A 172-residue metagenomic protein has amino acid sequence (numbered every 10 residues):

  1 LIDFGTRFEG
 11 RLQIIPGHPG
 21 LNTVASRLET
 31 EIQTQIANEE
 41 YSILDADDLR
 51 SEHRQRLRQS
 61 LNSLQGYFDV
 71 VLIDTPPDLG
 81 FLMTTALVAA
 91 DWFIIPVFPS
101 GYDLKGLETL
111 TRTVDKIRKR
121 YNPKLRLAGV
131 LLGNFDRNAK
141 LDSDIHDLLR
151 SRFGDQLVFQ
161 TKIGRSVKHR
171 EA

Functional and structural regions predicted by a protein language model:
L1-I73, D78-L79: Cytosolic-facing regulatory segments adjacent to core modules
L12, A128, Q156-V158: Short, conserved active-site loop motifs that form the nucleotide-linked donor/cofactor pocket
P19-L21, S100-Y102, F135-A139, R165-K168: Conserved nucleotide-binding/hydrolysis micro-motifs of P-loop NTPases
E39, S63, M83-G101: Inter-motif core of Ras-like GTPase G domains
L107-R126: Anionic-ligand binding region
N134-R137, H146-A172: Beta-strand-loop-alpha "switch" segments that mediate conformational coupling across diverse proteins
